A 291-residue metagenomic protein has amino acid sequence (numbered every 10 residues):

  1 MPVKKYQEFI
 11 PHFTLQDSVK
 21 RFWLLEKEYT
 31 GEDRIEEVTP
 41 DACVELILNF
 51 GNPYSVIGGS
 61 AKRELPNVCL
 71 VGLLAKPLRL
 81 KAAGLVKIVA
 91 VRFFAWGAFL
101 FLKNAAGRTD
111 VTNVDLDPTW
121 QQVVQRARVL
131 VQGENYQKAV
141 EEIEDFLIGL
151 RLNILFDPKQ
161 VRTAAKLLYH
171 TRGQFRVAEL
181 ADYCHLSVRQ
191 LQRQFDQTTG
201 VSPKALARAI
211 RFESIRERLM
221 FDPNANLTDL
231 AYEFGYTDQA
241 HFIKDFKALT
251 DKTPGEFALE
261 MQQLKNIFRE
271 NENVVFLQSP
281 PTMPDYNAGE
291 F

Functional and structural regions predicted by a protein language model:
M1-R162, L168-R172, R176-A178, Y183-V188 (+4 more regions): Alpha-helical bundle regulatory/interaction domains
K159, T163, A207-I210: Alpha-helix N-cap/N′ positions at the starts of helices
A164-L168, F195, T199, P203 (+4 more regions): Short hydrophobic clusters on alpha-helical segments that form packing/core surfaces in small helical domains
R176, Q194-F195: Extended amphipathic alpha-helical scaffolding segments in membrane-proximal extra-membrane regions of membrane
R189, R193, V201, A205-F221 (+1 more regions): Catalytic-pocket segment enriched in acidic/His residues
Q194, A209, K244, E260: Residue-level "edge-of-site" marker
